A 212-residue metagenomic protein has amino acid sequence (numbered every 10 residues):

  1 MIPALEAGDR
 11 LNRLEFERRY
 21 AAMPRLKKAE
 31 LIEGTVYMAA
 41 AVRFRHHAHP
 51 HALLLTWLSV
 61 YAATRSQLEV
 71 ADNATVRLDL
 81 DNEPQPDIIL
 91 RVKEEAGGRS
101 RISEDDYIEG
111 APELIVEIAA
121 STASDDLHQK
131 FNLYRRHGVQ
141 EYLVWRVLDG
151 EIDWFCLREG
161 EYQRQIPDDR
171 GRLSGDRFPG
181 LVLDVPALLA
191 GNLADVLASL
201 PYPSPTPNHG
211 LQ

Functional and structural regions predicted by a protein language model:
M1-Q212: Gly/Pro/Ser/Thr-rich low-complexity, intrinsically disordered segments predominantly at protein N-termini
